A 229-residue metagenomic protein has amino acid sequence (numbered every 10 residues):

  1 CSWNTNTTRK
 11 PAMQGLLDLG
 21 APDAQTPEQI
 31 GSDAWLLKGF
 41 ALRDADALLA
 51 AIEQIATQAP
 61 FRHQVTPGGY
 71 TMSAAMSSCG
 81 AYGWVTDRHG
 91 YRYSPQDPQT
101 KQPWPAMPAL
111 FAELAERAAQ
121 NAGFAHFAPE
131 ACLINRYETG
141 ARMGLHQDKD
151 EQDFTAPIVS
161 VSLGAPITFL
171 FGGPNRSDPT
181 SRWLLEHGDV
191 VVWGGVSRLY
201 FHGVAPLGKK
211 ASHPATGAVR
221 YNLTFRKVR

Functional and structural regions predicted by a protein language model:
S2-R229: Non-heme Fe(II) oxygenase metal-center motifs and adjacent flexible, charged/small-residue loops
